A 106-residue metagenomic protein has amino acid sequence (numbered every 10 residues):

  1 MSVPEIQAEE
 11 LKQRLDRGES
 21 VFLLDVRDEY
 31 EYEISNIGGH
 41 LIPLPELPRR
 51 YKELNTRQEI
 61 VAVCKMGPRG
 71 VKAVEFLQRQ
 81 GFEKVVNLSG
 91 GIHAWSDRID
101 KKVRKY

Functional and structural regions predicted by a protein language model:
M1-F22, V26-E59, M66-Y106: Rhodanese-like catalytic fold shared by cysteine-dependent sulfurtransferases and DSP/PTP-type phosphatases
